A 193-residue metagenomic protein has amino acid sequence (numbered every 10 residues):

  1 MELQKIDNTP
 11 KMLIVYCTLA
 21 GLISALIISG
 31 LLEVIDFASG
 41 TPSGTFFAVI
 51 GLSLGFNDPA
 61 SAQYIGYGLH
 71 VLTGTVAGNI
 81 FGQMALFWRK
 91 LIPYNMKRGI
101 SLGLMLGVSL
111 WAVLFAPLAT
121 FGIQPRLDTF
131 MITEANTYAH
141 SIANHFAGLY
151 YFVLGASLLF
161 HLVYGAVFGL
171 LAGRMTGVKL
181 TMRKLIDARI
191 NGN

Functional and structural regions predicted by a protein language model:
M1-N193: Juxtamembrane/disordered regions of integral membrane proteins
